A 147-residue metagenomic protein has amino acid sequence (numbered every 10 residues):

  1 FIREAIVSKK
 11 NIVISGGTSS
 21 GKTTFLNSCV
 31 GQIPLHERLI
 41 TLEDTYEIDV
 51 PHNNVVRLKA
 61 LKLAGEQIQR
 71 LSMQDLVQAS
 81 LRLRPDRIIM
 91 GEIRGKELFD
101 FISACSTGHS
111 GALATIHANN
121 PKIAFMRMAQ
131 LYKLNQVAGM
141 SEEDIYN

Functional and structural regions predicted by a protein language model:
R3-T18, T24, S28-N147: Switch/coupling sub-region of P-loop NTPases
